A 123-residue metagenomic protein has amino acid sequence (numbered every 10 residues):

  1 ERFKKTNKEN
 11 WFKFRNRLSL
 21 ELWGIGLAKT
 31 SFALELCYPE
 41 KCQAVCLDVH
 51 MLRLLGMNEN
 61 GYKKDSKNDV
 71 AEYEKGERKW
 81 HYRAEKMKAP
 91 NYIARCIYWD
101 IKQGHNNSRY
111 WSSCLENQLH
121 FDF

Functional and structural regions predicted by a protein language model:
E1-F123: C-terminal accessory module of base-excision DNA glycosylases/AP lyases that mediates lesion recognition and DNA
